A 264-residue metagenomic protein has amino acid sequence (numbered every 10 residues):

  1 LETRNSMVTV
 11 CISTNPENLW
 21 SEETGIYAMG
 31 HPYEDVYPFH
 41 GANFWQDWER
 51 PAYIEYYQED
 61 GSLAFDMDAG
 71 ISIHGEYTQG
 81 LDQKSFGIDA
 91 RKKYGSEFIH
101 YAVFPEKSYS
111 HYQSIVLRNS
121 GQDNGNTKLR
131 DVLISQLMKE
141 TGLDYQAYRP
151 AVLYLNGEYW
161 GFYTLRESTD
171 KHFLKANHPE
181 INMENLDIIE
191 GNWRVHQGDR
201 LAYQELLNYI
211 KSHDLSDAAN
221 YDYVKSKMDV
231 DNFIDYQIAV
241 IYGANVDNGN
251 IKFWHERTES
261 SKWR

Functional and structural regions predicted by a protein language model:
L1-H74: Regulatory N- and C-terminal appendages and interdomain linkers associated with kinase/kinase-like NTP transferase
M7-T9, E49-Y53, D68-G70, Q83-S85 (+7 more regions): Extracellular structured ligand-interaction cores
N18-T24, L63-F65, G80, S96-I99 (+2 more regions): Short, solvent-exposed loop/turn elements at domain surfaces
V36, A52-D60, L129-L143: Zn2+-dependent metallopeptidase catalytic core
Q79-H111: Compositionally biased P/S/T/G-rich terminal and signal peptide-adjacent segments that lie outside catalytic cores
Y101-Y109, L117-Q122, N126, E158 (+2 more regions): ATP-dependent phospho-/nucleotidyl transfer catalytic cores
E140-Y154: Short, well-structured beta-strand/strand-turn elements
K252-R264: Conserved protein kinase catalytic/activation segment
